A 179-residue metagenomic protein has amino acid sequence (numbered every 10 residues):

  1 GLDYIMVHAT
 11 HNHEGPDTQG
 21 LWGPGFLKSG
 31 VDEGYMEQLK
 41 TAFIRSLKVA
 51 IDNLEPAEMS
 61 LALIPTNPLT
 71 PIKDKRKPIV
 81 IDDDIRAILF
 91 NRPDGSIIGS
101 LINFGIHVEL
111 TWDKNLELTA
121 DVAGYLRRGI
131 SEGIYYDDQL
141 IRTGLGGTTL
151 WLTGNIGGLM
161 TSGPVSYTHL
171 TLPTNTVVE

Functional and structural regions predicted by a protein language model:
G1-Y167: Conserved beta-alpha junction segments in alpha/beta enzyme cores
T168-T174: Conserved small/polar residues in nucleotide/adenosyl-binding loops
V178-E179: Hydrophobic alpha-helical segments, chiefly the membrane-spanning helices and signal/signal-anchor peptides
